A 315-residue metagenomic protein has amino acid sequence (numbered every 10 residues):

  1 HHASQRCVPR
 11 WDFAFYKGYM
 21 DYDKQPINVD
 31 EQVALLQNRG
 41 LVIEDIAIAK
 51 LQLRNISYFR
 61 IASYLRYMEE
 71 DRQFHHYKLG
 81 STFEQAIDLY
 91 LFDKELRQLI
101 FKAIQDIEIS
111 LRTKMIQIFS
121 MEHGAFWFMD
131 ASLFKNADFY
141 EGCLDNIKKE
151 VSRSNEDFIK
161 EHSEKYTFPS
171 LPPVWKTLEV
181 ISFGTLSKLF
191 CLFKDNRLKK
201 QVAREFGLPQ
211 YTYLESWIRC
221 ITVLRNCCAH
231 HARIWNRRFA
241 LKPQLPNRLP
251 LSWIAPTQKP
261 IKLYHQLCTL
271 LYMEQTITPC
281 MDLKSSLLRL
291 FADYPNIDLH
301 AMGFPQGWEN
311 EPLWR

Functional and structural regions predicted by a protein language model:
H2-R315: Long, contiguous internal "core" modules enriched in hydrophobic/ aromatic residues
